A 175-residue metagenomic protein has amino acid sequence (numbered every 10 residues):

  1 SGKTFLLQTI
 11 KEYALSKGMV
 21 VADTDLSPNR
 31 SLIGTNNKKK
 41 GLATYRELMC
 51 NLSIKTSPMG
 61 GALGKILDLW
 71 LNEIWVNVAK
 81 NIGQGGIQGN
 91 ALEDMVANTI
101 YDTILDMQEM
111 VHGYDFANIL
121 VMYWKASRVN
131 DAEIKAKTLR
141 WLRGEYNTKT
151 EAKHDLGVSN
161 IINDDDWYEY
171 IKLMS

Functional and structural regions predicted by a protein language model:
G2: Conserved glycine(s) of the Walker
F5-M174: P-loop NTPase nucleotide-binding core
